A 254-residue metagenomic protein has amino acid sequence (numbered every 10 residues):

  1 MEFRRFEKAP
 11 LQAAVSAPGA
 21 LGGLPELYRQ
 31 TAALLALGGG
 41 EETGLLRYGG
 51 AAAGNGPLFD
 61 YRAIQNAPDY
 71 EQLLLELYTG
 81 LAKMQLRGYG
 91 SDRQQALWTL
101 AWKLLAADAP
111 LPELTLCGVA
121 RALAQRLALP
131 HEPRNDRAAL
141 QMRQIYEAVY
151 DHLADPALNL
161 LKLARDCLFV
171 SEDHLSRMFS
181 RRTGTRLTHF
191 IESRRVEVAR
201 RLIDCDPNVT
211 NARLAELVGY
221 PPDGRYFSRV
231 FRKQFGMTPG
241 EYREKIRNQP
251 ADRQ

Functional and structural regions predicted by a protein language model:
M1-R134: Hydrophobic, helix-rich cores of sensory/ligand-binding and other regulatory modules that couple small-molecule
K83, A106-A107, A124-H131, I145-N159 (+3 more regions): Basic, amphipathic alpha-helical hairpins
E113, C117, R121-Q144, R181-H189 (+1 more regions): Short, Lys/Arg-enriched, Trp-marked, Pro/Gly-tolerant hinge/linker segments that flank
A138-L140, A148, C167-D173: Extended, amphipathic alpha-helical scaffolds
P156-R165, F169-S176: C-terminal structural cap/anchor segments
N159-K162, R186, T210-A212, T238: Residues that mark the N-terminal boundary/hinge immediately upstream of a DNA-recognition element
L168, E172, F179, D206-Y242: Sequence-specific DNA-binding recognition helix
R181-P221, K245-Q254: Terminal helix-turn-helix DNA-binding modules in bacterial transcription factors
